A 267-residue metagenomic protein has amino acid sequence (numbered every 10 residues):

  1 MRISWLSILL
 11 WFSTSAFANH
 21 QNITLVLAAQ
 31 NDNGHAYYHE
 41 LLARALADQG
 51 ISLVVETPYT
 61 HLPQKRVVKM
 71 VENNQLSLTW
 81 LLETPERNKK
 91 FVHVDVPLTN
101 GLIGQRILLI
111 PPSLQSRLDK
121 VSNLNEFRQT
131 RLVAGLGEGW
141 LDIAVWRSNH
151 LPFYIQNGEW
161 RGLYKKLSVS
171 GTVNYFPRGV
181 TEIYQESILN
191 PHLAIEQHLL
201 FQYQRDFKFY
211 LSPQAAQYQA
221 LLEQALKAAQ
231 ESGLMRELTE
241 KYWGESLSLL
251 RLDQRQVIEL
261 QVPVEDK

Functional and structural regions predicted by a protein language model:
S13-A16: N-terminal signal peptide c-region/cleavage motif recognized by signal peptidases
N19-F91, L222: Extracytoplasmic small-molecule ligand-binding "clamshell" domains of the periplasmic binding protein/Venus flytrap
N19-H35, V121-G139, N174: Short loop->beta-strand "edge-of-pocket" segments that line small-molecule binding or catalytic clefts across diverse
L41-V54, S122-R128, E138-R161, S187-P191: Ligand-binding cleft/hinge of the Venus flytrap
T60-R128, E138: Acidic, polar ligand-binding/catalytic clefts
M70-E72, T79-F91, N174-A194, L199-F201: A ligand-binding cleft/hinge motif common to bilobed small-molecule-binding domains
L102-I107, L114, I188-E223, E245-D266: Periplasmic-binding protein-like
G137-S148, K227-K267: Ligand-binding clefts/hinges and TM-proximal coupling segments of bilobed small-molecule sensing domains
